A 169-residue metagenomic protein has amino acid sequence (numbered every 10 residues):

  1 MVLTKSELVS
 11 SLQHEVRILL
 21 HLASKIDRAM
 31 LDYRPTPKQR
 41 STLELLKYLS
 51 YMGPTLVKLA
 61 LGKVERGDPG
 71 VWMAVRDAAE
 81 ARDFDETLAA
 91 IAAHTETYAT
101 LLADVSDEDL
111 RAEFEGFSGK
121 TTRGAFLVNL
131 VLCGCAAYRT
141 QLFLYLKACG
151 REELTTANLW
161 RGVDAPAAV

Functional and structural regions predicted by a protein language model:
M1-E7, Y51-K120, C149-V169: Short, helix-capping/interhelical loops that line the mouth of catalytic, cofactor-, or ligand-binding pockets
L12-L19, T42-V57, F84, L88-Y98 (+2 more regions): Alpha-helical transition-metal enzyme core signature, strongest for iron centers
H21, K25: His/Met- and acidic-residue-enriched segments that coordinate or traffic transition-metal cofactors and support
D27-L31, Y138: Short, solvent-exposed secondary-structure junction/capping segments
L31-T36, V57-A60: A short gly/proline-enriched turn/hairpin at secondary-structure junctions
Y33-T42, G116: A glycine-rich, coil/turn loop motif that links secondary-structure elements
S118-C133: Individual transmembrane alpha-helices with interfacial aromatic-anchor signatures
